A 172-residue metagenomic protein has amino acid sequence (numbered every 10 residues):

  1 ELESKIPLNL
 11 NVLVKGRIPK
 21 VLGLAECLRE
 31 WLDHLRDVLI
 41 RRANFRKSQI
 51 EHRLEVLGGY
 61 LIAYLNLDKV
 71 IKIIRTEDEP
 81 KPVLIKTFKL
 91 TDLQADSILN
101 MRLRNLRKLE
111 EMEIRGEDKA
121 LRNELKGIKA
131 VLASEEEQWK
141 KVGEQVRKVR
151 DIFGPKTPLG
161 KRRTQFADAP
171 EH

Functional and structural regions predicted by a protein language model:
E1-H172: C-terminal interaction appendages of subunits in large macromolecular complexes
